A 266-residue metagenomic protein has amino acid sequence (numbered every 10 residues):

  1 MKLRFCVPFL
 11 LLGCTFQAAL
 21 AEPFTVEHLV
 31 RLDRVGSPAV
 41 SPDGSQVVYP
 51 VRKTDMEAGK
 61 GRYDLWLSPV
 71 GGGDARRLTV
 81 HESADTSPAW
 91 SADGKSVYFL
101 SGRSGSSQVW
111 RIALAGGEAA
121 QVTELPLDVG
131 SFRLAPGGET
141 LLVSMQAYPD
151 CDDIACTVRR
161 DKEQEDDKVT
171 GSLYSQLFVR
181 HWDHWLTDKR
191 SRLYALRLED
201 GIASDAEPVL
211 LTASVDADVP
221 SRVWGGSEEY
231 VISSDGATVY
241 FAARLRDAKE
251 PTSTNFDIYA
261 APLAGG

Functional and structural regions predicted by a protein language model:
M1-F5: Positively charged n-region of N-terminal signal peptides that target proteins for export
C6-Q17: Bacterial N-terminal signal peptides
A21-V35, K60, S68-A84, A113-D128 (+3 more regions): Multi-bladed beta-propeller domains
D33-V47, E82-L100, A119, P126-L141 (+5 more regions): Conserved beta-propeller blade repeats
A39-L78: N-terminal, post-signal-peptide region of Sec/Tat-exported proteins
K53-E57, R103-S106, Y148-C151, R246-K249: Short glycine/acidic-enriched loop and turn motifs that connect beta-strands
R62-Y63, Q146-S214, A242-L245, T252-Y259: Predominantly five- to eight-bladed beta-propeller fold
R111-V158, A195-L198: Internal hydrophobic scaffold segments of catalytic domains
